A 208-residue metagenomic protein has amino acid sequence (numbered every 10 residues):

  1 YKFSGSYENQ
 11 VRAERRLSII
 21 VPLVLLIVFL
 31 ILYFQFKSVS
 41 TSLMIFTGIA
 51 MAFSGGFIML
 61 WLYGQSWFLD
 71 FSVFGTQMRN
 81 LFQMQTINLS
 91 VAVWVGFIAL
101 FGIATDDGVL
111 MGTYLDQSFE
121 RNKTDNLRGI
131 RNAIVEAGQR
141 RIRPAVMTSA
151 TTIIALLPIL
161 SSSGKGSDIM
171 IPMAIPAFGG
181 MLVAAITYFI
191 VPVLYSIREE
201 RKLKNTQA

Functional and structural regions predicted by a protein language model:
Y1-K202, T206: C-terminal transmembrane helical bundles of large multi-pass transporters and their helix-start/helix-kink determinants
